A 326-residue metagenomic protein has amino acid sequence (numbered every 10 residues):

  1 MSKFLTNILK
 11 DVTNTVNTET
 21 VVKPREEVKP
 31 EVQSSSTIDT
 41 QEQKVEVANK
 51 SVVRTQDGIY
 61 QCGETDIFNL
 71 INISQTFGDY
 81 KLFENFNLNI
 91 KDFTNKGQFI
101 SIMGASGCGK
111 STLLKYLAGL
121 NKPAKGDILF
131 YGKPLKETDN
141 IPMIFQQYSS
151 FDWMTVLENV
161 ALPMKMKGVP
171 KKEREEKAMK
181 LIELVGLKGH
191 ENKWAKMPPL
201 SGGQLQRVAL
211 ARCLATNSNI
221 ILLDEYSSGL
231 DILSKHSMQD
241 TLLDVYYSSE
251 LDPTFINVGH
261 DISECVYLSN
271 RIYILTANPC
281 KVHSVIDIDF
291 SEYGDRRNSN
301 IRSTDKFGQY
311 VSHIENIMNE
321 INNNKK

Functional and structural regions predicted by a protein language model:
A118: Helix-to-loop junction immediately C-terminal to a conserved catalytic motif
G126-E137: Conserved ABC transporter NBD signature motif
L157-K165, E175, D287: Short helical segment in ABC ATPase nucleotide-binding domains corresponding to the A-loop/adjacent helical element
E173-E191, L243-D244: Conserved ABC ATPase "signature" region
K196-L200, Q204: Conserved ABC ATPase signature
L210: Hydrophobic anchor residue at the start of the ABC signature
I221-D224: Catalytic Walker B motif of ABC-type/P-loop ATPase nucleotide-binding domains
